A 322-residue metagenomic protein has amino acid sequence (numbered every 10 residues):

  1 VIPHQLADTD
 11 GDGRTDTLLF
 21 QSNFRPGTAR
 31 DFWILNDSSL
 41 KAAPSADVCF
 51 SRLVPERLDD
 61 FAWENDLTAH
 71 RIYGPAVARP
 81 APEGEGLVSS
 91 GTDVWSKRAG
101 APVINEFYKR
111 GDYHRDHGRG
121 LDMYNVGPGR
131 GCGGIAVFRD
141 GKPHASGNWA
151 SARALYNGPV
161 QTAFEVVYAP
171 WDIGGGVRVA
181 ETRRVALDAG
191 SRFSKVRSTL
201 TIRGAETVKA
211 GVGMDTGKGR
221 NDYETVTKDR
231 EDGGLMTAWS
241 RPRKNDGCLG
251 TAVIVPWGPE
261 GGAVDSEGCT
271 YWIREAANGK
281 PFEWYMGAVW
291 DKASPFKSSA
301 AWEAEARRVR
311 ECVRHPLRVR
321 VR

Functional and structural regions predicted by a protein language model:
V1-S51, L87: Alpha-mannosidase-like glycoside hydrolase catalytic domains involved in N-glycan trimming, generalizing to other
V1-T17, D172-G176, R220-T237, I254-P259: Solvent-exposed beta-strand/loop surfaces of large extracellular or lumenal domains
G13-F24, T251-R322: Beta-strand-rich recognition/accessory modules
R30-L40, F164-Y168, V212, K280-A293 (+2 more regions): Short, hydrophobic/aromatic-enriched beta-strand segments in well-ordered soluble domains
W33, S51-L53, G74, L87-V88 (+7 more regions): Sequence-level preference for short, compositionally simple segments enriched in small aliphatic or small polar residues
S38-P143: Solvent-exposed N-terminal domain segments of exported/luminal and surface proteins
N105-G190: Extended, loop-rich substrate-binding clefts of extracytoplasmic carbohydrate-active enzymes
E181-R183, L187, R192-T227: Acidic (Asp/Glu-rich), glycine- and aromatic
